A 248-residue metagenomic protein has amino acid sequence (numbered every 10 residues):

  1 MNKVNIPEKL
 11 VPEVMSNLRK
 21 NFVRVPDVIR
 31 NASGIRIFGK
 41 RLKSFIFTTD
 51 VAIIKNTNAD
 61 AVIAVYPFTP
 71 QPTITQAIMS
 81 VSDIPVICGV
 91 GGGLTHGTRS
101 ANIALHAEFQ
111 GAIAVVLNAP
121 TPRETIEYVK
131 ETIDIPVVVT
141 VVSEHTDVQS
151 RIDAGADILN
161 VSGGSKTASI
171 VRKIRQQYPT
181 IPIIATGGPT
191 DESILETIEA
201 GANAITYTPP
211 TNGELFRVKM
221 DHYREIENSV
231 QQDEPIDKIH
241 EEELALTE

Functional and structural regions predicted by a protein language model:
M1-V86, G92-T98, F109, L246-T247: Conserved N-terminal beta1-alpha1 strand-loop-helix module at the mouth
P7-L10, E127-Y128, T132, I174 (+2 more regions): C-terminal helical cap(s) of enzyme catalytic domains, especially alpha/beta-barrels
G34, V81-G93, K130-T140, Q176-T186: Short beta-strand/loop segments at the ligand-binding rim of alpha/beta enzyme cores
K40-I46, A61-F68, G89-H96, A112-T121 (+3 more regions): Catalytic beta/alpha-barrel core
N58-A59, S82-P85, Q110-I113, I133-V137 (+3 more regions): Glycine-enriched alpha-helix->loop->beta-strand junction motifs that scaffold or abut catalytic
P70-I87, G92-F109, P120-T132, E144-S150 (+1 more regions): N-terminal active-site wall of soluble small-molecule enzyme domains
T98-A107, T146-A154, P189-Y207: Catalytic cores of alpha/beta
Q110-T121, D157-I170, A200-H222: Glycine-rich phosphate-binding active-site loops on the catalytic face of alpha/beta enzymes
